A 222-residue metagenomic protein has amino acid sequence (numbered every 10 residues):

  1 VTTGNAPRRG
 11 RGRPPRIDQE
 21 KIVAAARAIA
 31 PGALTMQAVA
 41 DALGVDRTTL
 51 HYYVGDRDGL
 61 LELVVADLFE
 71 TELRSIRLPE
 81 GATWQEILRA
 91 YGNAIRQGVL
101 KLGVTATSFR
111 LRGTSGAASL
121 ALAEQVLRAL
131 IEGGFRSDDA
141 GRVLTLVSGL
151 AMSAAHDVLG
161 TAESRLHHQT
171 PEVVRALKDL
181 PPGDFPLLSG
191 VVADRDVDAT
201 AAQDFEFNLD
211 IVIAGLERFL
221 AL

Functional and structural regions predicted by a protein language model:
V1-R16, P186-R195: N-terminal intrinsically disordered/low-complexity leader segments
R13-A38, A42, A66: Short, amphipathic alpha-helix enriched in basic
E20-A28, G59-S75, E86, A90-A94 (+2 more regions): Alpha-helical structural segments
A30-P31, G44, H51-L61: HTH DNA-binding helix-turn interface
Q37, T48-T49: Key DNA-contact positions within bacterial/archaeal DNA-binding proteins
R74-A121, A140, L144-V147: Hydrophobic alpha-helical connector segments
L122-L150, A154-A176, V197, F219-L220: Hydrophobic alpha-helical bundle segments that form small-molecule/ligand-binding pockets
D196, A201-E217, L222: C-terminal all-alpha effector/ligand-binding and dimerization domain of prokaryotic HTH-type transcriptional repressors
